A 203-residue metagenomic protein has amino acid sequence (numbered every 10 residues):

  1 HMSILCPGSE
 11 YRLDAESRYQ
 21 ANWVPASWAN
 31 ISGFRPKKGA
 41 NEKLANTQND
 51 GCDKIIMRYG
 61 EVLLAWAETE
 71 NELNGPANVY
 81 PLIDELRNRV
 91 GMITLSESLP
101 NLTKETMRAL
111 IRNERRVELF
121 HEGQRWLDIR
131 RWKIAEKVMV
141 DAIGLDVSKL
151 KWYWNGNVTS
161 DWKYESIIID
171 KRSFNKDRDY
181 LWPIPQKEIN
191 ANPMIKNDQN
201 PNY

Functional and structural regions predicted by a protein language model:
H1-Y203: Acidic/polar-rich alpha-helix caps and helix-coil junctions
